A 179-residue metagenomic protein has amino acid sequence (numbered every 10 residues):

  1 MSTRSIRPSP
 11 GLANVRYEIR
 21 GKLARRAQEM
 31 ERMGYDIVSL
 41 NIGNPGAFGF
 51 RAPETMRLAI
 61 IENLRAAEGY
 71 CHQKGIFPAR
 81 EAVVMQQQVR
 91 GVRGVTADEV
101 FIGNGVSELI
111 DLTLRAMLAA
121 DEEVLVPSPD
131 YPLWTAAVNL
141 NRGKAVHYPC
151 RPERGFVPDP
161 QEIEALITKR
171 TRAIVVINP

Functional and structural regions predicted by a protein language model:
T3-S9, A13-G105, L112, E162: N-terminal small-domain helix-loop-helix segment of the aminotransferase-like
D36, E123, K144: Residue-level detector of anion-binding/catalytic polar loops
G43-P45, S107, Y131, N178-P179: Short glycine-rich anion-binding loops that position phosphate/pyrophosphate groups of nucleotides and phosphorylated
A97, A119, T168-R172: Active-site acidic short loop of glycosyltransferases
E99, A116-V138: Conserved PLP-anchoring active-site segment centered on the Schiff-base-forming lysine
N139-V146: A short helix-loop-beta submotif of the ANL/AMP-binding
V146, R151-P179: Active-site phosphate-binding strand-loop segment of PLP-dependent enzymes
